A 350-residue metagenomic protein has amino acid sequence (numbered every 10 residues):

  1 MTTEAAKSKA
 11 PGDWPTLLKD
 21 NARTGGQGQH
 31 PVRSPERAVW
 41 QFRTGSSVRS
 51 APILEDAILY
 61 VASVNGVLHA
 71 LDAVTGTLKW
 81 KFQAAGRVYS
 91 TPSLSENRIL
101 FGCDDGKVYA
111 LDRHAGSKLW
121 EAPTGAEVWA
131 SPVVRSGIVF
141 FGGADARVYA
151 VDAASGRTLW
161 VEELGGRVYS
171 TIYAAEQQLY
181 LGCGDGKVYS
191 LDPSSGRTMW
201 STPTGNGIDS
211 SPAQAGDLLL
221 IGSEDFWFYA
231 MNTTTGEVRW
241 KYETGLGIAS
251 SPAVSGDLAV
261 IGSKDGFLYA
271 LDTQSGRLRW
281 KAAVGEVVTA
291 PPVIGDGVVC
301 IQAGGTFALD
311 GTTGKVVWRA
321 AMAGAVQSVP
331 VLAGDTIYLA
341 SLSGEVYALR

Functional and structural regions predicted by a protein language model:
M1, L349-R350: Short, solvent-exposed mixed-charge patches
E4-A38: Blade/loop signatures of beta-propeller domains
K9-N21, G45-L68, F82-Y109, E121-Y149 (+7 more regions): Repeat-blade elements of multi-bladed beta-propeller folds
A38-F42, T77-F82, S117-A122, R157-E162 (+4 more regions): A short beta-strand motif characteristic of beta-propeller blades
D72-T75, D112-A115, D152-G156, D192-G196 (+4 more regions): Short loop/turn segments that connect beta-strands within beta-propeller blades
